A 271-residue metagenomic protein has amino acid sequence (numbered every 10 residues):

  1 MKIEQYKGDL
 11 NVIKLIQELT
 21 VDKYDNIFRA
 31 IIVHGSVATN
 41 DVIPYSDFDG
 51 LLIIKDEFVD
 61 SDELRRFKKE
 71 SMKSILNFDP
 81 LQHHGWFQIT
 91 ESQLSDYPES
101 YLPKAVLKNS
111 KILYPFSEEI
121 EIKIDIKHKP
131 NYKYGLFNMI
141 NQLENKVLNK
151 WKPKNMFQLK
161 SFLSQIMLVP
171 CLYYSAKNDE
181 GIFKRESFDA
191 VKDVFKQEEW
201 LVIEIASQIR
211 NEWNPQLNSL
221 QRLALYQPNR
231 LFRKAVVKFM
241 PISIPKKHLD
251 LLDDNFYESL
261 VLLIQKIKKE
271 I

Functional and structural regions predicted by a protein language model:
M1-I32: Helical scaffold of the NTase/Pol beta-like nucleotidyltransferase catalytic core
M1-L10, R185, D189-Q197, L201-V202 (+1 more regions): N-terminal regions immediately upstream of nucleotidyltransferase
M1-N11, K68-L163, L168-V169, A190-V191 (+3 more regions): Conserved NTP/Mg2+-binding pocket subregion across the NTase superfamily
L15, F67, S74, A190 (+4 more regions): Charge-rich, solvent-exposed alpha-helical interaction surfaces
N26, I43-Y45, K160: A generic fold-level signal
I32-K69, H84-Q88: Catalytic metal-binding acidic patch
I166-E180: Extended, well-ordered alpha-helical segments in internal regulatory regions
E212-I271: Charge-biased C-terminal accessory regions appended to nucleic-acid-, cytoskeletal NTPase
